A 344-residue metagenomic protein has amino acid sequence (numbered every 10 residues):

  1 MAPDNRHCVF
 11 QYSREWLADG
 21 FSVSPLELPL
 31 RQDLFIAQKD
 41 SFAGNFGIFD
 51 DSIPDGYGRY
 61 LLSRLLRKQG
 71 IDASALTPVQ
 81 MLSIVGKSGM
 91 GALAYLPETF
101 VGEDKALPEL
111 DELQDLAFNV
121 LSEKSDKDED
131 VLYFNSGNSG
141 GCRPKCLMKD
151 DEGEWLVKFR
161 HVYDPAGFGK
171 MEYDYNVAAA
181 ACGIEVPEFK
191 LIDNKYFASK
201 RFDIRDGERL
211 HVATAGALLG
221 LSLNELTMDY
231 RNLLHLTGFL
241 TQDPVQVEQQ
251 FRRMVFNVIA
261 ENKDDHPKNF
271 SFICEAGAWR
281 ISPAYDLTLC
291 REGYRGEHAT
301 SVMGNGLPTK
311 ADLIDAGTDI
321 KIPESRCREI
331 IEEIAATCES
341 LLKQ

Functional and structural regions predicted by a protein language model:
M1-P267, S271-Q344: Phosphate/dinucleotide-binding and metal-coordinating scaffold of catalytic cores in nucleotide-dependent enzymes
